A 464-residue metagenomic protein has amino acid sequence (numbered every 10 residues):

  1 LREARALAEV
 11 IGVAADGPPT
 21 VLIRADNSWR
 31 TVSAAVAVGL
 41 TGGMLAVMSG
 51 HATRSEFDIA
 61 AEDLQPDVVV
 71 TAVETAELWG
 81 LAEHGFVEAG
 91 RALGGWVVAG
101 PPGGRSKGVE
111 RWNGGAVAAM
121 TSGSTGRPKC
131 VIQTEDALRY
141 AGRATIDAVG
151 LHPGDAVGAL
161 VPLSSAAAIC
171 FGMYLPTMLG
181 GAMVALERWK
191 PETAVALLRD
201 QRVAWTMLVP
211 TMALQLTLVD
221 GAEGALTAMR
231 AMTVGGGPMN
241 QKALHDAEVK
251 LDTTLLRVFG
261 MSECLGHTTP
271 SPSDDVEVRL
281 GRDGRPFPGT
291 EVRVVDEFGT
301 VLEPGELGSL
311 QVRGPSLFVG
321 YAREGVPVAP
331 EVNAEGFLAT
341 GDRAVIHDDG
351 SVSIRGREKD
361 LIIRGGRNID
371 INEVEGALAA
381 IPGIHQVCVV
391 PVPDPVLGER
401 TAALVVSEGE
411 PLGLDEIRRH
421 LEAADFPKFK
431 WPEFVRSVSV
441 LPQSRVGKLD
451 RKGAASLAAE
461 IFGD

Functional and structural regions predicted by a protein language model:
L7-A52, L64, P162, N368: Conserved AMP-binding/adenylate-forming
R91, V97-M120, R127, G150-A156: Conserved pre-ATP/AMP-binding loop-to-beta segment of ANL
A116-R143: Conserved AMP-binding A3 loop
R139-A156, S164-W205, V219: Conserved AMP-binding/adenylation subdomain of ANL enzymes
V203-M207, V219-V278, E291, F298: Gly/Ser/Thr-rich phosphate-binding loop
T206, G314, V319-G320, R343-K430 (+1 more regions): AMP-binding/adenylate-forming catalytic core of the ANL superfamily
R285-G289, T300-E331, I369: Conserved ATP/PPi-binding loop(s) of AMP-dependent carboxylate-activating enzymes
G299, F426, V438-A458: Flexible lysine-rich "adenylation lid" loop at the C-terminal edge of ANL adenylation domains
